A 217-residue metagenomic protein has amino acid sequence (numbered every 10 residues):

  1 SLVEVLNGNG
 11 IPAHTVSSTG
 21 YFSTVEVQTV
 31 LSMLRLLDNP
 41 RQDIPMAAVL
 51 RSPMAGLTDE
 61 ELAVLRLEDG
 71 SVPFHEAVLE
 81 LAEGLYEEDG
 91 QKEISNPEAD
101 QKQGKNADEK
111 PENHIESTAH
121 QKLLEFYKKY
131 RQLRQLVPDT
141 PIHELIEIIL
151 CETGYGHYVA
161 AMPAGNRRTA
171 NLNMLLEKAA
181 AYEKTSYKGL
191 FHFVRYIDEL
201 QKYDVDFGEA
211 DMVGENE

Functional and structural regions predicted by a protein language model:
S1-E68, E76-A77, I94-S95, K102-K105 (+5 more regions): Conserved motor-region signature of P-loop NTPase helicases/translocases
E68-G90, L123-K129: Accessory alpha-helical DNA-binding modules that contact the DNA backbone or grooves
E87-G90, S95, H114-S117: Long, charged, mostly alpha-helical binding arms that flank functional sites
